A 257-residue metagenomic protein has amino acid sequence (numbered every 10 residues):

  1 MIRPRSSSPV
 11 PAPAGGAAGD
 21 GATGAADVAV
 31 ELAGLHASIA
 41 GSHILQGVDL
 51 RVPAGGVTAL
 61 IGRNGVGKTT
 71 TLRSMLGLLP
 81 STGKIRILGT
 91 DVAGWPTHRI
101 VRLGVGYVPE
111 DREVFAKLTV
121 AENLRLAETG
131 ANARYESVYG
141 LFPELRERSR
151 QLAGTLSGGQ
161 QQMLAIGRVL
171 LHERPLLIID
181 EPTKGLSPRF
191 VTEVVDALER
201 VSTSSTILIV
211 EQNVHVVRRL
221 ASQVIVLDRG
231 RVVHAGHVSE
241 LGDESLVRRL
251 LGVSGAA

Functional and structural regions predicted by a protein language model:
I2-A14, G24-A257: Glycine-rich phosphate-binding loops of nucleotide-dependent enzymes
A17-A18: Intrinsically disordered, low-complexity regions enriched in glycine and serine
